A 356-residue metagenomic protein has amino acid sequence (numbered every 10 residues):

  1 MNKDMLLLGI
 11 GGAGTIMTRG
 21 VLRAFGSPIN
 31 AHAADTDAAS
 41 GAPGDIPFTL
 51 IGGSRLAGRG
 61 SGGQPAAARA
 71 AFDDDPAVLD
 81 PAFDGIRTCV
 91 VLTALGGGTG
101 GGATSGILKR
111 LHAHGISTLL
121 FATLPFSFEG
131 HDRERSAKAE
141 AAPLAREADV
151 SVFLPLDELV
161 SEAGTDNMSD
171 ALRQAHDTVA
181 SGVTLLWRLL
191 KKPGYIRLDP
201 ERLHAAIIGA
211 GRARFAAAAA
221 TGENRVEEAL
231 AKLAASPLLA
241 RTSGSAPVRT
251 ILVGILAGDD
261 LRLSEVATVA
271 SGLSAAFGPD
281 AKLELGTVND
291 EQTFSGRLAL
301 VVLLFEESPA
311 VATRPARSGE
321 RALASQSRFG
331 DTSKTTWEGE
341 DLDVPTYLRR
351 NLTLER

Functional and structural regions predicted by a protein language model:
M1-R356: Tubulin/FtsZ superfamily GTPase core signature
